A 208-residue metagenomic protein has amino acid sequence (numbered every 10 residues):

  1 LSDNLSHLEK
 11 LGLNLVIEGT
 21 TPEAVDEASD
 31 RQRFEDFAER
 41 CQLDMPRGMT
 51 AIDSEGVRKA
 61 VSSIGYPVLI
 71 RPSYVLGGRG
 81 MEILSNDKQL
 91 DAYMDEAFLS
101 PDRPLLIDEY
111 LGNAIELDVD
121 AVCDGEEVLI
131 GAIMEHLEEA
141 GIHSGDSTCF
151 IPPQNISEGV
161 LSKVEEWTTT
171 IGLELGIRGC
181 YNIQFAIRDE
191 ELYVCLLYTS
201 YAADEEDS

Functional and structural regions predicted by a protein language model:
L1-I183, I187-L197: N-terminal beta-alpha lobe that positions the nucleotide/phosphoryl donor in ATP/NTP-coupled carboxylate activation
Y198-S208: Single conserved hydrophobic/aromatic residue that forms the stacking wall/gate of nucleotide- or nucleobase-binding
